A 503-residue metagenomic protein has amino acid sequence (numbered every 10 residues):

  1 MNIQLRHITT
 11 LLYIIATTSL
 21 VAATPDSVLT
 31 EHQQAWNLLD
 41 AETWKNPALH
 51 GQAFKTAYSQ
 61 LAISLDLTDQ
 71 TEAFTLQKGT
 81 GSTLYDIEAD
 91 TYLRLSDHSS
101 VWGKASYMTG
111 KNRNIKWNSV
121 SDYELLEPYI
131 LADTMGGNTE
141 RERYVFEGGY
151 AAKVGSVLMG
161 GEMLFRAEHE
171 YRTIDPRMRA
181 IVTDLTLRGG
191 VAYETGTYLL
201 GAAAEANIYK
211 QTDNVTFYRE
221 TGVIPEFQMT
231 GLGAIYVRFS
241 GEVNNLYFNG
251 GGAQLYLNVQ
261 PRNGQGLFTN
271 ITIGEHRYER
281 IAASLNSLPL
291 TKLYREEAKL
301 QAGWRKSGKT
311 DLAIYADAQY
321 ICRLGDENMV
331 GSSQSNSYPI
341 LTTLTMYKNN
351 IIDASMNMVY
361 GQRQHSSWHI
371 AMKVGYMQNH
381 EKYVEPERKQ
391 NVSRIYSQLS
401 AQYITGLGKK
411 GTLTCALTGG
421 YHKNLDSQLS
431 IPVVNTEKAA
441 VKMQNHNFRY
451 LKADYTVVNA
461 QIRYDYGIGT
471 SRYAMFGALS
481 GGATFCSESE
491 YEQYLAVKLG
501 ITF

Functional and structural regions predicted by a protein language model:
S27, Y491-F503: Outer-membrane beta-barrel "beta-signal"
A57-I63, S100-A105, V157-M163, L200-A204 (+8 more regions): Transmembrane beta-strands of outer-membrane beta-barrel proteins
I63-T71, Y107-K111, A152-S156, F165-H169 (+11 more regions): Transmembrane beta-strands of outer-membrane beta-barrel pores
T71-K78, N114-V120, Y171-R179, D213-E220 (+6 more regions): Outer-membrane beta-barrel translocator domains and adjoining extracellular loop/strand segments of Gram-negative
Q77-T83, G136-E140, R177-I181, N245-N249 (+5 more regions): Replace "Gram-negative outer membrane beta-barrel proteins" with "bacterial and organellar outer membrane beta-barrel
R94-H98, K153-V157, E194-G196, R262-G264 (+4 more regions): Outer-membrane beta-barrel channels and translocator barrels
K116-I130, E205-N249, R277-L290, S332-N336: Short, flexible helix-coil linker/hinge segments at the edges of structured domains or between repeats
A234-V374: Long, internal scaffold/assembly segments composed of regular secondary structure
